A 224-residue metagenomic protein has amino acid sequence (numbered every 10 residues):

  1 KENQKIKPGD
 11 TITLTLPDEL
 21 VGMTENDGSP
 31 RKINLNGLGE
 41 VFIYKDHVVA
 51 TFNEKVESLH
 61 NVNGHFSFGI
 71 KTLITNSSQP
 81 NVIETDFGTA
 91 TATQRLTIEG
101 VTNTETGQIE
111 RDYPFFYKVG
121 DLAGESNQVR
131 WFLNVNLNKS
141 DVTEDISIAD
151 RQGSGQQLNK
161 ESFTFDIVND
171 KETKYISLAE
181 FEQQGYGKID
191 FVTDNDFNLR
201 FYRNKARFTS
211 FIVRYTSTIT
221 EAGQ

Functional and structural regions predicted by a protein language model:
K1, K5-E19: N-terminal-proximal low-complexity accessory segments that begin disordered and transition into the first
K1-K5, I74-S154, D196: Serine/threonine-rich, low-complexity linker/repeat segments that form flexible spacers/stalks
D10, E144-I146, E161-F163: Short beta-strand/loop motifs in extracellular/secreted proteins, especially within beta-sandwich accessory domains
T15-E57, R151-N198: A surface/secretory-pathway sequence property marking extracellular, secreted, or lumenal proteins enriched
V48-T93, N195-Q224: Low-complexity, intrinsically disordered segments enriched in Ser/Thr together with acidic residues
N103-E110, F116, G153, T164-S177 (+3 more regions): ...the same signal can extend to comparable exposed beta-sheet modules with similar sequence chemistry even outside
V142-T143, Q157-E161, F208-F211: Solvent-exposed loop/turn segments flanking beta-strands in beta-repeat/beta-sandwich domains
